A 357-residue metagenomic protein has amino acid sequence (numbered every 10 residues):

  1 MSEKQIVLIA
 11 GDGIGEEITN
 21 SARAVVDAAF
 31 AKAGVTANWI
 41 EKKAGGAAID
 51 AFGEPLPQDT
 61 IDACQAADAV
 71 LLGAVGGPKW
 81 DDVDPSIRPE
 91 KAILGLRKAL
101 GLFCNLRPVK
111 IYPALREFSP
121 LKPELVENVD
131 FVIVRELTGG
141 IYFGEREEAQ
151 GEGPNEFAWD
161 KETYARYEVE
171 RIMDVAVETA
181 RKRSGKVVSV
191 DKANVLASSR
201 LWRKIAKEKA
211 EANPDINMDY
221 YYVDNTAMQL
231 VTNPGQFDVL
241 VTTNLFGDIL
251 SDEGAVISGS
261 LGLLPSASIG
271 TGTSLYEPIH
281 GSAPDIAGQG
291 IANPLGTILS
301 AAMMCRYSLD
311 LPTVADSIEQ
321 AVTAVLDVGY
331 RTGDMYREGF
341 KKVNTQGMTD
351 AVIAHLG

Functional and structural regions predicted by a protein language model:
S2-I6: Extreme N-terminal starter segment of soluble prokaryotic enzymes
V7-A24, A29-F30, G153-D224, Q236: Glycine-rich phosphate/diphosphate-binding loop of Rossmann-like nucleotide-binding domains
D12-G15, D68, V134, A176 (+4 more regions): Buried hydrophobic positions in well-ordered alpha/beta secondary-structure cores of metabolic enzymes
A22, V26, A206, T297-S308 (+1 more regions): Buried hydrophobic packing segments
G34-Q58, M228-L230: N-terminal beta-loop-helix "entrance" segment that forms/cooperates in small-molecule cofactor or anionic ligand
G46-I49, L230-Y330: Glycine-rich phosphate/nucleotide-binding loop
D50-W159, L245: N-terminal glycine-rich phosphate/adenylate-binding segment common to multiple enzyme folds
T138-G139, G144-R183, V187-S189, A193-V195 (+3 more regions): Glycine-rich phosphate/pyrophosphate-binding loop and the adjoining helix
